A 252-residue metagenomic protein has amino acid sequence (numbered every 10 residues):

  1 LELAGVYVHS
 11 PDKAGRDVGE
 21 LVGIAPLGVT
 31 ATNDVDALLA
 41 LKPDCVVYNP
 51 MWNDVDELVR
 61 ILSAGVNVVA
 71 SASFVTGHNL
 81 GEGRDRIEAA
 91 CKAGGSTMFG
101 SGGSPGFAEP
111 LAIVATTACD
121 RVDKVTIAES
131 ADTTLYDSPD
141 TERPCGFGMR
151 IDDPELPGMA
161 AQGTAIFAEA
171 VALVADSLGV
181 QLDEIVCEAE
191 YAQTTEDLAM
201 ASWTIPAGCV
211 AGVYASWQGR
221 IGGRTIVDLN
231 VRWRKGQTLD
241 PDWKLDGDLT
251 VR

Functional and structural regions predicted by a protein language model:
L1-S63, G179: N-terminal glycine-/serine-/threonine-rich beta1-alpha1-beta2 phosphate-ribose binding loop of Rossmann-like
E2, N67, T97: Residue-level detector of anion-binding/catalytic polar loops
V8-P11, V66, A72-T76, G103-S104 (+1 more regions): Short, ordered loop/turn segments at secondary-structure junctions
I61, A90-C91, A175: A generic structural signal for well-ordered alpha-helical segments
A70, M98-S101, T126-I127: General beta-strand structural signal in soluble alpha/beta enzymes
S73-T97: Rossmann-fold NAD(P)-binding glycine/threonine-rich loop
F107-A118: Alpha-helical support elements that line or immediately flank enzyme active sites and cofactor-binding pockets
T117-G247: Active-site-lining helix/loop region of Rossmann-like oxidoreductase modules
